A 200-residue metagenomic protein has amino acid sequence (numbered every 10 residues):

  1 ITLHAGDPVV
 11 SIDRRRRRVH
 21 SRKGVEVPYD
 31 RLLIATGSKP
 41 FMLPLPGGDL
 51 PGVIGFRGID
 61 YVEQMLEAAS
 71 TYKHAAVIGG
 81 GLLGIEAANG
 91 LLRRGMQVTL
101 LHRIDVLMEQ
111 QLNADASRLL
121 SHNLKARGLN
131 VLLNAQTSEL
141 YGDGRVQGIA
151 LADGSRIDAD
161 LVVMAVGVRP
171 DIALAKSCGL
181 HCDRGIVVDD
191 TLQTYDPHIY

Functional and structural regions predicted by a protein language model:
H4-S11, V19-H20, V27, R94-D190: A Rossmann-like FAD-binding core segment of flavoenzymes
A5, R14, V25-Q64, K73-H74: Glycine/serine-rich phosphate-binding loop and adjoining beta1-alpha1 elements at the start of nucleotide-handling
Y29-D30, T71-Y72, D158-D160, D196: Active-site acidic short loop of glycosyltransferases
G37, G79-G84, G154, D160: Conserved phosphate-binding and hydrolysis motifs of nucleotide-dependent enzymes
S38-P40, D60, L82, L107 (+1 more regions): Residue-level detector of alpha-helix initiation sites
Q64-L112, V146: Rossmann-like NAD(P)H-binding beta-loop-alpha module
T191-Y200: Short FAD-binding loop at a beta-strand-to-alpha-helix junction that anchors the flavin cofactor in diverse
